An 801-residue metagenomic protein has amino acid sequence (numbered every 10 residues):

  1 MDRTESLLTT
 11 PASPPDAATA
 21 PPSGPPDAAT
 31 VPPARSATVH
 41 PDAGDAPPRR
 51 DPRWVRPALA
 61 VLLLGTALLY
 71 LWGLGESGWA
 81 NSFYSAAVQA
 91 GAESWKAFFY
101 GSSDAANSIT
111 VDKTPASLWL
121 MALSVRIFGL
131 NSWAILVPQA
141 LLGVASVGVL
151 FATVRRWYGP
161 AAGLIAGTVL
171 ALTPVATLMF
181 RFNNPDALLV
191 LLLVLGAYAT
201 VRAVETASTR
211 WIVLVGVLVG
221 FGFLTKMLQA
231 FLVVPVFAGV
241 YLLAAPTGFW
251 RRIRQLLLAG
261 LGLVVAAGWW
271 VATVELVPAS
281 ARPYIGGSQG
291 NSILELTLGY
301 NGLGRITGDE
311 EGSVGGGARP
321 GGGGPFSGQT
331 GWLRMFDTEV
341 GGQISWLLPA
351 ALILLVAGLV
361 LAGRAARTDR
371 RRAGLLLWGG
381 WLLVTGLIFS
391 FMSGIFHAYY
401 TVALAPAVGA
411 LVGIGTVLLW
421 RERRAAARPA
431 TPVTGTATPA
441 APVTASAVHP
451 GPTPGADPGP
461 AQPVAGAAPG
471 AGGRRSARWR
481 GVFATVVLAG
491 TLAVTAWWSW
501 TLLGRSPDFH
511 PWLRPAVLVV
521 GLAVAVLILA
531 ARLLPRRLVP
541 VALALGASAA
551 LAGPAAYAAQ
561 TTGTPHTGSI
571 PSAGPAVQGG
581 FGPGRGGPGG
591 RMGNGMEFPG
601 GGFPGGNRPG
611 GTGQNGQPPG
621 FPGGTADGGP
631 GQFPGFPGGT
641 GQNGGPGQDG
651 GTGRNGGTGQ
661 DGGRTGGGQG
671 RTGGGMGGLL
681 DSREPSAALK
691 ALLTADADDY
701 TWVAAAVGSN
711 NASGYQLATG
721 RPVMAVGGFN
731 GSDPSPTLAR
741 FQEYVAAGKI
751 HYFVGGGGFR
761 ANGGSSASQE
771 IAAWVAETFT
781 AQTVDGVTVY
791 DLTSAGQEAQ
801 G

Functional and structural regions predicted by a protein language model:
M1-E311, G317-R421, A425-A426, P432 (+8 more regions): Membrane-integral, polyisoprenol-dependent glycosyltransferases of the GT-C/oligosaccharyltransferase superfamily
M1-V55, A365, A426-R475, G582-F598 (+8 more regions): Actinobacteria-biased recognition of intrinsically disordered, low-complexity terminal regions
Q139, L189-L191, F231, L296 (+4 more regions): Structural recognition of the beta-strand scaffold that forms the well-ordered cores of secreted hydrolase catalytic
R202-W211, A244-R251, V412-A440, A447-P450 (+2 more regions): Membrane-interface junctions at the ends of membrane-embedded or membrane-associated helices
S288-S292, L296, N301, R305-T330 (+6 more regions): Disordered, low-complexity segments in secreted/periplasmic proteins that are enriched in proline
A430, R478-G582: Transmembrane helical bundles and short interhelical boundary loops of multi-pass, membrane-embedded
G674-A712, T719-R760: Luminal/periplasmic acceptor-recognition loop/helix of membrane-associated glycosyltransferases
